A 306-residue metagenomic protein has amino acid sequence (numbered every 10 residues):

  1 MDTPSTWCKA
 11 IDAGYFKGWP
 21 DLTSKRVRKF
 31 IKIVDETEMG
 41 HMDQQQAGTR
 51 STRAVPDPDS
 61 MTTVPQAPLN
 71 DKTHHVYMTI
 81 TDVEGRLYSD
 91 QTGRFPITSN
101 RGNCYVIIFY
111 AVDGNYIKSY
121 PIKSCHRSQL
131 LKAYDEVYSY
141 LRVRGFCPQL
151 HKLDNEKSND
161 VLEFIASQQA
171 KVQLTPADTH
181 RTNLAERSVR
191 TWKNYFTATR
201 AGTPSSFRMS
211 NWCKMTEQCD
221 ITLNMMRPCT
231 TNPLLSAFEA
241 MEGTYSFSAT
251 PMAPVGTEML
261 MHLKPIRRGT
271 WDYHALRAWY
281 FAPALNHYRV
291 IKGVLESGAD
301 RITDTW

Functional and structural regions predicted by a protein language model:
M1-I11: Short, charged amphipathic recognition helices of the HTH superfamily and cognate SANT/SANTA-like modules
T6, R26-K29, N211, Q218: Exposed alpha-helical structural elements
C8, Y15-N194, A240-W306: Retroviral integrase
A177, A185-N232: Surface-exposed, charged/polar loop-rich segments that form substrate/cofactor-binding or regulatory interfaces
